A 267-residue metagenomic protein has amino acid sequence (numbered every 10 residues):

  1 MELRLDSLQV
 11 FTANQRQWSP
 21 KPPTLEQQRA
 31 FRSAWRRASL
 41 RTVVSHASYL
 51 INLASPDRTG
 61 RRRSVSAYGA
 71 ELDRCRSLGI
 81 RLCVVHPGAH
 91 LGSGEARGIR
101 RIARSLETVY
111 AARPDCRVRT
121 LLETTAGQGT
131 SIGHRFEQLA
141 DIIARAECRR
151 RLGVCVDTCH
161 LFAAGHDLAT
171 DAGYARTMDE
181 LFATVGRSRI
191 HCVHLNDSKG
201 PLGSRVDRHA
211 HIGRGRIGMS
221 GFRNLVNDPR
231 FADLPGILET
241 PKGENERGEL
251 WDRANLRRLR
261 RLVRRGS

Functional and structural regions predicted by a protein language model:
M1, D6-V10, V43-A47, C83-V85 (+4 more regions): Hydrophobic faces of well-ordered beta-strands that scaffold small-molecule active sites in alpha/beta enzyme cores
M1-A47, I51-D73, L262-S267: N-terminal pre-domain/capping segments
M1-L5, P23-V44, E71-G79, E107-R117 (+3 more regions): Acidic (Asp/Glu)-rich catalytic clusters
A13-Q15, A47-L50, G88-H90, E123-G129 (+3 more regions): Active-site beta-loop-alpha junctions enriched in small/polar residues
S19-P20, S55-R61, E95-A96, D167 (+1 more regions): Glycine-rich tight-turn/loop motif centered on a GG-T
T24-R29, V65-Y68, I99-A103, R135-L139 (+2 more regions): Charged helix-capping and loop-helix junction motifs
L53-G153, W251: Active-site acidic/histidine proton-transfer and metal-coordination neighborhood in alpha/beta enzyme cores
A140-S267: Histidine-acidic metal/acid-base catalytic patches
